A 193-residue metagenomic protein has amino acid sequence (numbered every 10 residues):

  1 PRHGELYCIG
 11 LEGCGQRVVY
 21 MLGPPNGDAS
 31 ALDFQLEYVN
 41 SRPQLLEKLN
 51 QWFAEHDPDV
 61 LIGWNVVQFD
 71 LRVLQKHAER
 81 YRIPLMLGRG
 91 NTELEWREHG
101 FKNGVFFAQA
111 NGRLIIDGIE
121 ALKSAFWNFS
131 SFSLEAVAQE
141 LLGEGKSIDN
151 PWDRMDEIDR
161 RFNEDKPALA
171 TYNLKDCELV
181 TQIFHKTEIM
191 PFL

Functional and structural regions predicted by a protein language model:
P1, G13-G15, V67, E120-L122 (+1 more regions): Short, flexible loop/turn elements at secondary-structure junctions
P1-V60: Conserved RNase H-like, two-metal-ion catalytic cores of nucleic-acid enzymes
C14-Q16, A54-E55, R80-L87, M190: Secondary-structure transition/capping motifs at alpha-helix termini and the adjoining loop/turn into the next element
V19, A29-L36, N40, L61 (+3 more regions): Active-site-proximal helix-loop-helix substrate-binding element of RNase H-like nuclease domains
L45-W52, D70, L169, D176 (+1 more regions): Alpha-helical packing segments of well-folded alpha/beta enzyme cores
P58-V66, F192: Short glycine-rich phosphate-binding loop at a beta-alpha junction
V66, L71-H77: A short acidic (Asp/Glu
F184-L193: Acidic catalytic cores of enzymes that act on phosphate-bearing nucleotides/polynucleotides
